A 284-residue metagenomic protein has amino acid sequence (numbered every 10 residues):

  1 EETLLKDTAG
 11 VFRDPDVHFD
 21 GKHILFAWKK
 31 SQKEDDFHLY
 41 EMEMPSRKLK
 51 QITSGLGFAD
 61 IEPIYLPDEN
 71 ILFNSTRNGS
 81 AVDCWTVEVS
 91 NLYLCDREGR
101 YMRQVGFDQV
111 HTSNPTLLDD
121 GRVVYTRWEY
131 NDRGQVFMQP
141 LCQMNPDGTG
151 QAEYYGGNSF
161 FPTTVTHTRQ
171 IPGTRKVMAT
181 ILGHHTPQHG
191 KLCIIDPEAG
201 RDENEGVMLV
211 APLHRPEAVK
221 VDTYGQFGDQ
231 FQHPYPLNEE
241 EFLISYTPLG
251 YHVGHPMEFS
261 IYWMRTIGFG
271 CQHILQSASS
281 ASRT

Functional and structural regions predicted by a protein language model:
E1-G10, E43-A59, C95-V110, N145-T164 (+2 more regions): Multi-bladed beta-propeller domains
V11-R13, D20, D35, A59-I61 (+8 more regions): Beta-rich catalytic cores
F19-D20, L66-D68, L118-D120, P172-G173 (+1 more regions): Residue-level detector of Asp-centered blade-edge/turn motifs that repeat once per structural unit in beta-propeller
H23-A27, I71-T76, V123-W128, K176-T180 (+1 more regions): Residue position within the beta-strands of beta-propeller blades
E34-Y40, A81-N91, R133-C142, T186-D196 (+1 more regions): Structural motif
D119-R122, R127-M138, Q143-T186, D196-G200: WD40 beta-propeller repeat blades
T126, T166-W263: Loop/turn-rich, solvent-exposed surfaces of beta-rich toroidal or solenoidal domains
